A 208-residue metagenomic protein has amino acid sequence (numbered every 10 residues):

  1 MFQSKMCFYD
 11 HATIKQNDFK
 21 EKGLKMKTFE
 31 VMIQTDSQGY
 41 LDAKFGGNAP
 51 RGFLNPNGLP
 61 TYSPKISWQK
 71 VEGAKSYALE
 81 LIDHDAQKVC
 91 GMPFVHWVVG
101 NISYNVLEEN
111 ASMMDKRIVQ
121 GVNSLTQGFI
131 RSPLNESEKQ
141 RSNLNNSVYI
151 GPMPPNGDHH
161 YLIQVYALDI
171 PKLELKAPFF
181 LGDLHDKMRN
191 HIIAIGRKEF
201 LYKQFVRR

Functional and structural regions predicted by a protein language model:
F2, C7-R208: N-terminus-centered regions that define maturation/targeting leaders and the start of the first functional domain
